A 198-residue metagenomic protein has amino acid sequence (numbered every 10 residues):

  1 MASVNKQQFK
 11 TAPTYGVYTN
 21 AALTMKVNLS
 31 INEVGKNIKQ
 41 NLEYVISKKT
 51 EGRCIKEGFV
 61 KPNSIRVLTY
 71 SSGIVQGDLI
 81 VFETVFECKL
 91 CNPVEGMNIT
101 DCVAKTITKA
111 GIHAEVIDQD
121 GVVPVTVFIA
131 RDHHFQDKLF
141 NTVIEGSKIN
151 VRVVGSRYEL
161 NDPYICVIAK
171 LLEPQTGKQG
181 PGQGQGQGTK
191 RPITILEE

Functional and structural regions predicted by a protein language model:
M1-T100, K105-E198: Single-stranded RNA-binding regions, centering on S1/OB-family and related RNA-binding modules
